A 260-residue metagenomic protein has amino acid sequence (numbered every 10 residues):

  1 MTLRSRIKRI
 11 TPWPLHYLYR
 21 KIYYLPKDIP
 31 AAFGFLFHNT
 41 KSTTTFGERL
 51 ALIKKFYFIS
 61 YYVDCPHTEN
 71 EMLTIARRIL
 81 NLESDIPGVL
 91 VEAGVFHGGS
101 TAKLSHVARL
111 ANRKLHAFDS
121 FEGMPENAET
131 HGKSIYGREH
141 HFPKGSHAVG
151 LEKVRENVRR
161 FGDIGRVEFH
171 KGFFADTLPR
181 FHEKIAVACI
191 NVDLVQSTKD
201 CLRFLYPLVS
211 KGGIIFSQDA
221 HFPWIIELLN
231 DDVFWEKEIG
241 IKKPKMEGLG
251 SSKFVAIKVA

Functional and structural regions predicted by a protein language model:
T2-I190, L194-A260: A short alpha-helical cap/connector motif
